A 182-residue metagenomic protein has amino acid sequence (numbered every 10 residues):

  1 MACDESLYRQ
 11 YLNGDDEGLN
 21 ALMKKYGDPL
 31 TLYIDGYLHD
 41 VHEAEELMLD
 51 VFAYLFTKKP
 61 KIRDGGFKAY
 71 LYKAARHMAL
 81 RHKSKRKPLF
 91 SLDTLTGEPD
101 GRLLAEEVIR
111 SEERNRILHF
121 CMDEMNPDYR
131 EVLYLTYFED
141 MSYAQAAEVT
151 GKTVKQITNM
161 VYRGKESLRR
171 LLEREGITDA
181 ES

Functional and structural regions predicted by a protein language model:
M1-P29, G36, D123, R170 (+2 more regions): N-terminal module of bacterial RNA polymerase sigma factors
Y11, L30, I34, A44-L55 (+4 more regions): Short, small-hydrophobic-rich alpha-helical interface motif
L12-N13, H39, L49-G66, K85-K87: Sigma70-family region 2
G27, T31, F52, N126 (+2 more regions): C-terminal flanking helix
K73-L92, S111: Arg/Lys-rich amphipathic alpha helix in sigma70-family domain 2
T96-D123: Acidic, proline/glycine-rich intrinsically disordered inter-domain spacer in sigma factors
L118, A144-R174: DNA-recognition helix of helix-turn-helix
V132-T136: A short pre-motif secondary-structure segment
